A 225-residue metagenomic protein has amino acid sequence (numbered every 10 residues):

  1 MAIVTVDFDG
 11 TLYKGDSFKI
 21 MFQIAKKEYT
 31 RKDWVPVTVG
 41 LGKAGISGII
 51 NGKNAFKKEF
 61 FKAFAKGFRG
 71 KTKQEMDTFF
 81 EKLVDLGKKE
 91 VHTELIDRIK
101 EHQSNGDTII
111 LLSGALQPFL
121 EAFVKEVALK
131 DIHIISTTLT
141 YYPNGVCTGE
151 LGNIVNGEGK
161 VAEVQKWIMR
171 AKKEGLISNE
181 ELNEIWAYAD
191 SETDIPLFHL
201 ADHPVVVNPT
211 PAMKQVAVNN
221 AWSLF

Functional and structural regions predicted by a protein language model:
M1, T78-F79, D85-F225: C-terminal cap/substrate-recognition subdomain and adjoining C-terminal extension of metal-dependent phosphatase-like
M1-G52: Active-site neighborhood of HAD-like aspartate-dependent phosphohydrolases
Y13, F56, L111-L112: Short, surface-exposed helix-loop/turn micro-motifs enriched in polar/charged residues
Y13, F68, N156: Catalytic cores of large soluble enzymes that bind and process phosphate-bearing ligands
K26, A65-R69, K125, V205: Amphipathic alpha-helical interaction elements
K58-E94: Metal-dependent phosphoesterase signature
